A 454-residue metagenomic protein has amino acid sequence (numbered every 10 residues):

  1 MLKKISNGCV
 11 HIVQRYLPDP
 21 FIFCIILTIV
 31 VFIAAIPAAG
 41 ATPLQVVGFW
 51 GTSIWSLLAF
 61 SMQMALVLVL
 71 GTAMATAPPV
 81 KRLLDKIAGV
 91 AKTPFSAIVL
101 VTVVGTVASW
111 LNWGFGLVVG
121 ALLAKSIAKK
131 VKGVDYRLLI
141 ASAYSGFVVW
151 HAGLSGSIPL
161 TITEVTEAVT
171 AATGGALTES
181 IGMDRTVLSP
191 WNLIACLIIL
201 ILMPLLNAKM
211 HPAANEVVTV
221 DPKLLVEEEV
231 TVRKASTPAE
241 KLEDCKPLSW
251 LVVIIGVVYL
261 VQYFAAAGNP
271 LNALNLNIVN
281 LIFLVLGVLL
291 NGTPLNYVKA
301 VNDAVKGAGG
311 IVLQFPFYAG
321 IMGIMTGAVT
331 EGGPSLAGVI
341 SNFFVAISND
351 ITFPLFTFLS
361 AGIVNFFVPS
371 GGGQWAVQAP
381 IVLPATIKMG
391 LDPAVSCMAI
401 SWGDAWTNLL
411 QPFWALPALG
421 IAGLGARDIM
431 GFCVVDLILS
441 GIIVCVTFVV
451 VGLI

Functional and structural regions predicted by a protein language model:
M1-V69, L188-I201, L205-Q314, V435-I438 (+1 more regions): Hydrophobic transmembrane alpha-helices of multi-pass small-molecule transporters
I5-C9, T42-W50, A75-A91, A124-Y136 (+3 more regions): Flexible loop linkers connecting adjacent transmembrane helices in multi-pass alpha-helical membrane transporters
D19, I54-S61, A88-L100, V131-L139 (+6 more regions): Membrane-interfacial loop-to-helix junctions in multi-pass transporters
I36, F60, M64, T72-A77 (+15 more regions): Transmembrane alpha-helical segments of multi-pass membrane transport proteins and ion-pumping complexes
V90-L123, F315-V329, G338-P384, K388-M389: Hydrophobic alpha-helical transmembrane segments of multi-pass integral membrane proteins, predominantly secondary
P94-K130, A266-N291: Alpha-helical transmembrane segments and their immediate interhelical/interface regions in integral membrane proteins
P94-S109, G133-S157, T161, A176-S180 (+3 more regions): Alpha-helical transmembrane segments of multi-pass membrane proteins
L123-V218, D392, W414-T447: Membrane-core helix-loop-helix motifs of multi-pass transport proteins
